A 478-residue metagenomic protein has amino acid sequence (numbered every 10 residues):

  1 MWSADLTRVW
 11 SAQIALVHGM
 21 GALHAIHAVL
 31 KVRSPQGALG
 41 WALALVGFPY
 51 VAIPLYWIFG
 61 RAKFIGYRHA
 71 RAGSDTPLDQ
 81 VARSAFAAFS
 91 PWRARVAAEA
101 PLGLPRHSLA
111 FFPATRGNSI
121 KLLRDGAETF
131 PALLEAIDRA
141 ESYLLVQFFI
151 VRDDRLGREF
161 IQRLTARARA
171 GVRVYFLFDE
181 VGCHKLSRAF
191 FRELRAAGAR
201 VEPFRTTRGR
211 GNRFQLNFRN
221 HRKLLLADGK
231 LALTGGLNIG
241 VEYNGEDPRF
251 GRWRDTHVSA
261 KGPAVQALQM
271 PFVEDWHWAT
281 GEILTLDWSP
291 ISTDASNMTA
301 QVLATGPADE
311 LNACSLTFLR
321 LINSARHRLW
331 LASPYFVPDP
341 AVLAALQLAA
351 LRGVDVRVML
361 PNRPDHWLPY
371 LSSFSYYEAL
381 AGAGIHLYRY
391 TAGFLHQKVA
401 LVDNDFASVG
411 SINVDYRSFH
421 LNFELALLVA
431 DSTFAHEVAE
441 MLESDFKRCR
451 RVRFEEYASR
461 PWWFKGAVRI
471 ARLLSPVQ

Functional and structural regions predicted by a protein language model:
M1-L316, R320, S324, P364 (+6 more regions): N-terminal localization/anchoring segments of enzymes in phospholipid and broader phosphate metabolism
Y335-R357, P361, D365-H366: Helical hairpin unit composed of two closely spaced alpha helices linked by a short loop
P340-L343, Y370-S372, L401-V402, H420-N422: Histidine/acidic-residue-rich catalytic or RNA/ligand-binding cores of hydrolases and nuclease-related proteins
A345-A349, S375, S444: Short, solvent-exposed amphipathic alpha-helical segments in soluble enzyme and RNA/protein-processing domains
L387-T391: Active-site donor-binding acidic/aromatic loop of nucleotide-activated sugar and phosphosugar transferases involved
K398: Catalytic-core elements of nucleic-acid end-processing and repair enzymes
